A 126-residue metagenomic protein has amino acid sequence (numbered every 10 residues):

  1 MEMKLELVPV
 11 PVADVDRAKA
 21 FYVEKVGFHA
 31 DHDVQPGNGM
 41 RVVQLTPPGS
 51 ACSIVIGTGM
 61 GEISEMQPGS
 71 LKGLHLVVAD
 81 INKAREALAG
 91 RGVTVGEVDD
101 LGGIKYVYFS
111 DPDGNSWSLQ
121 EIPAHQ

Functional and structural regions predicted by a protein language model:
E2-M3, P9-C52, G90: Core segments of cupin and vicinal oxygen chelate
M3, L7, D31-V34, R41-Q44 (+2 more regions): Vicinal oxygen chelate
D14-V15, A79-I81: Helix N-cap motif at beta-to-alpha junctions
F21, N82-A87: Short amphipathic alpha-helices within nucleic acid-binding modules
P48-C52, M60-G61, D80-K83: Short, charged/polar surface micro-motifs in flexible loops or helix N-caps
G49-I54, G114-W117: Short, charged/polar, Gly/Pro-enriched secondary-structure boundary elements
G57-I63, E121-Q126: Short, basic, helix/turn surface patches
M66-P68, L74-V77: Helix-adjacent hinge/juxtasegments
